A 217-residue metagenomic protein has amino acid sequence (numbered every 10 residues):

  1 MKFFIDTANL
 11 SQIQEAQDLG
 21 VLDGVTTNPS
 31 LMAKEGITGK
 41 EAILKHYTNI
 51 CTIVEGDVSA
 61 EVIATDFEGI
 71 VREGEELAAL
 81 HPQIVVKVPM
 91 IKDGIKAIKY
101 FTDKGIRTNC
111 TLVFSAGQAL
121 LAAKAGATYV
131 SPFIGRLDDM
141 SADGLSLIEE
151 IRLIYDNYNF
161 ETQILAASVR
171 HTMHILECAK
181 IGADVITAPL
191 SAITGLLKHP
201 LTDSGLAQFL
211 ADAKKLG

Functional and structural regions predicted by a protein language model:
F3-I5, N9-I13, L19-V21, T27-Y100 (+1 more regions): Active-site beta->alpha loop and helix N-cap motifs at the rims of alpha/beta catalytic domains
S11-L19, G69-E73, A97, S115-A125 (+1 more regions): Catalytic cores of alpha/beta
G20-G24, L80-I84, Y100-N109, K124-S131 (+1 more regions): Glycine-enriched alpha-helix->loop->beta-strand junction motifs that scaffold or abut catalytic
N28, V86, A122, C178 (+1 more regions): Conserved, mostly hydrophobic/aromatic
P29-A33, L112, T128-M140, A183-T202: Glycine-rich phosphate-binding active-site loops on the catalytic face of alpha/beta enzymes
L44-V58, I95-T108, G144-I164, A207-G217: Alpha-helix-loop-beta-strand connector modules within alpha/beta enzyme cores
L112-L147, I154: Histidine/lysine/aspartate-rich catalytic loop segments that bind and position anionic ligands
Y155-G217: C-terminal alpha-helical cap/extension of soluble enzyme domains
